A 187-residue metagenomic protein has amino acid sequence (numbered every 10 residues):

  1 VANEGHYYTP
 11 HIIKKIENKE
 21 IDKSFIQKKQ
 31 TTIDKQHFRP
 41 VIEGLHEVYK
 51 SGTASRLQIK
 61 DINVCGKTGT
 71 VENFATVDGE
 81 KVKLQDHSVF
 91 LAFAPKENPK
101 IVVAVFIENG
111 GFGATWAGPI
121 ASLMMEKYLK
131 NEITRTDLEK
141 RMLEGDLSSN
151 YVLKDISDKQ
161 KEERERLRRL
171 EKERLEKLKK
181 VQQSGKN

Functional and structural regions predicted by a protein language model:
V1-Q30, Q36, L45-T134: Active-site beta-strand/loop architecture of penicillin-binding DD-peptidases
E20-I26, G118-Q183: Short, gly/Ser/Thr-rich active-site loops of penicillin-recognizing serine hydrolases
G185-N187: Short, solvent-exposed mixed-charge patches
